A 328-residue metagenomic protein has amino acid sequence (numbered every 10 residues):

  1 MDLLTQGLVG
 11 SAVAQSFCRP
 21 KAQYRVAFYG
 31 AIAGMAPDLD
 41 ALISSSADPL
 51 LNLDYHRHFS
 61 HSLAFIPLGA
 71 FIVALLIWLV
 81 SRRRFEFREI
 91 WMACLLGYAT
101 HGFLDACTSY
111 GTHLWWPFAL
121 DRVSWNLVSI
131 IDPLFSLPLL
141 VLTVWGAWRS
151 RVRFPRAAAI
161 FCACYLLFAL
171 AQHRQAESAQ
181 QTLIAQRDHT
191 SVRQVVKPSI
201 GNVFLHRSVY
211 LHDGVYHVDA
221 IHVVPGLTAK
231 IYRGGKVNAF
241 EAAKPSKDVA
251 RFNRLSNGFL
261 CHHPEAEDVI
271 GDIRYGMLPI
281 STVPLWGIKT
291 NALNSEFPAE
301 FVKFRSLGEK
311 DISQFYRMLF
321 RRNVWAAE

Functional and structural regions predicted by a protein language model:
M1-P198: N-terminal membrane-targeting hydrophobic helices
V192-R193, V203-E328: Extracytosolic and intramembrane catalytic regions of membrane-associated proteins in envelope/secretory systems
